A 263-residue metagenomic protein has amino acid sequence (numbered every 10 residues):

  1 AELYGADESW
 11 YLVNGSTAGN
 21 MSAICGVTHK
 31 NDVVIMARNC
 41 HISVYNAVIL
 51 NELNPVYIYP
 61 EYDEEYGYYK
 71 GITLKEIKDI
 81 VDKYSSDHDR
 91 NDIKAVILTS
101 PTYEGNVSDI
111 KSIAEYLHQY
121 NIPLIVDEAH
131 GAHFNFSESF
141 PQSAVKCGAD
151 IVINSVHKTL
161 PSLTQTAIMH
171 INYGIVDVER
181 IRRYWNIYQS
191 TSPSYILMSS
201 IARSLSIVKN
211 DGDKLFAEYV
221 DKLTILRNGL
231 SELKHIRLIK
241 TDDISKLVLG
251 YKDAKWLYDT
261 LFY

Functional and structural regions predicted by a protein language model:
A6, S16-R237, V248-Y251, W256-L257: Conserved PLP-enzyme active-site core in the AAT-like
S9-Y11: Glycine-rich active-site/cofactor-binding loop and its immediate structural neighborhood
T164, K240-S245, Y263: Short Gly/Ser/Thr- and Asp/Glu-enriched loop/turn motifs at secondary-structure junctions
L257-Y263: C-terminal catalytic subdomain
